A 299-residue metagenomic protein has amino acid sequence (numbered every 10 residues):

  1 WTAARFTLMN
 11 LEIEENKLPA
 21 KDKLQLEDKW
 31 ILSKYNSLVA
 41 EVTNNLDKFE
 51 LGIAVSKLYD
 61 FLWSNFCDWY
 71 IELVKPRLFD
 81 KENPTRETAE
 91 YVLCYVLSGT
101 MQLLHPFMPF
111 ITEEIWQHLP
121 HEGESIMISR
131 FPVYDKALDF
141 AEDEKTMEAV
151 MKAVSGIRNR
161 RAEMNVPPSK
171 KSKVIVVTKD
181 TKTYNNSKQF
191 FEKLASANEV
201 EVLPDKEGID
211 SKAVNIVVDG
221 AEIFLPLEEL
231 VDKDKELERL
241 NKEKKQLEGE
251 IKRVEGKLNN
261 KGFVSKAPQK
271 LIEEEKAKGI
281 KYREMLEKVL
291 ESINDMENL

Functional and structural regions predicted by a protein language model:
W1-L299: Feature 926 captures the class I aminoacyl-tRNA synthetase adenylation module centered on the KMSKS loop
